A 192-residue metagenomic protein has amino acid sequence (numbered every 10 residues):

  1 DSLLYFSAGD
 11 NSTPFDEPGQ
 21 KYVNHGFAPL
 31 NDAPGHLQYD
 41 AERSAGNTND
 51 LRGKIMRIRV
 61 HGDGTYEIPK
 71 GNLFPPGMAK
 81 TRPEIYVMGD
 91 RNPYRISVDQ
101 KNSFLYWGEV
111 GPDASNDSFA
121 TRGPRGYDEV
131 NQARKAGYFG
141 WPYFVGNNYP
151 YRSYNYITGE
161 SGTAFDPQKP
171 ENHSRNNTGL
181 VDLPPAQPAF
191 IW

Functional and structural regions predicted by a protein language model:
Y5, D10-W192: Beta-propeller domain segments
